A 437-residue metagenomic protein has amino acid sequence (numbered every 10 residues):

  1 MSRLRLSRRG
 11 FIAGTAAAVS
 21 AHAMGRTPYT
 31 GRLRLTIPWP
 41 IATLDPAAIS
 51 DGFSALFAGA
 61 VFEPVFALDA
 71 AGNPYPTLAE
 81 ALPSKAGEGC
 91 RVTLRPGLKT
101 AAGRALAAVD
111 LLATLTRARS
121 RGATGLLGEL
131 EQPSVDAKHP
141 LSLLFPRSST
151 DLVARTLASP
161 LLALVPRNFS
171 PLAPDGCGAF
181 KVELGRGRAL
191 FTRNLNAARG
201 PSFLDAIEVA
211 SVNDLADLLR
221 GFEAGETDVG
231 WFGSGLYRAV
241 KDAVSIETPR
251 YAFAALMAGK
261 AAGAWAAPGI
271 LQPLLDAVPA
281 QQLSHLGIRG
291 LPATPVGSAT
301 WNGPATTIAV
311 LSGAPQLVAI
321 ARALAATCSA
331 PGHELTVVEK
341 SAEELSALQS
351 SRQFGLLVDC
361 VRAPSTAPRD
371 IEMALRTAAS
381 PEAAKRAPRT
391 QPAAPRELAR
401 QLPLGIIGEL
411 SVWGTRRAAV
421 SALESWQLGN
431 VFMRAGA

Functional and structural regions predicted by a protein language model:
T36-G87, T116, D175-G176: N-terminal lobe/hinge region of extracytoplasmic solute-binding protein
W39-L56, L78-A79, R104, D151-P160 (+1 more regions): A structural "hinge/loop" feature
F57, A81-G122, G221, A264-A266: Aromatic- and charge-enriched surface segment that lines or borders ligand/interaction sites
P83-G87, A123-N168: Surface-exposed binding/hinge segments that line and control ligand-binding clefts or catalytic entry sites
A107-T114, S142, D205-A206, A224 (+5 more regions): Alpha-helical secondary-structure segments
S134, E183-T192, E208-A261, C360: Extracellular/periplasmic solute-recognition and catalytic clefts
S149, A154-E208, N213-D217: Gly/Pro-rich hinge or "lid" segments in bacterial periplasmic/extracellular proteins
R186, P273-A299, P315-A325, L348-A437: Detector for C-terminal structural segments
